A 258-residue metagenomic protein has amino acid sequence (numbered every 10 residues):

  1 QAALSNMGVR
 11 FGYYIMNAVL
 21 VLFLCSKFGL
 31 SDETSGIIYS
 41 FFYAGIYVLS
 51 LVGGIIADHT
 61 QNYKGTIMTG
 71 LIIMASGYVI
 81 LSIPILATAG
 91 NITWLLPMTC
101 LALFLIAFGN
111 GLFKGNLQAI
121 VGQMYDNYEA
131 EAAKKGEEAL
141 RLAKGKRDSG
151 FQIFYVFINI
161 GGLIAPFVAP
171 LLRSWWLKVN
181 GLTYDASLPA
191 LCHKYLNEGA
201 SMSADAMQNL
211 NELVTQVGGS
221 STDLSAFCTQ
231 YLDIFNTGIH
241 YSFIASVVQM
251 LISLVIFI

Functional and structural regions predicted by a protein language model:
M7, G77, N91-N116, I120: Hydrophobic core of transmembrane alpha-helices in multi-pass small-molecule transporters, especially MFS/SLC-type
M16-T34, L171-S174: Short amphipathic helix-loop junctions that connect adjacent transmembrane helices in Major Facilitator Superfamily/SLC
A18, V48-V52, S76, I83 (+1 more regions): A gly/Pro-rich, aromatic-decorated transmembrane alpha-helix motif that marks the paired, flexible gating helices
I37-H59, A75, K114, L163-A165: Central cavity-lining transmembrane alpha-helices of secondary-active solute carriers, predominantly the Major
T66-I67, T99, F151: Primarily marks hydrophobic transmembrane alpha-helices of the MFS/SLC 12-helix fold
T69-W94: C-terminal ends and interior cores of transmembrane alpha-helices in multi-pass membrane transporters/permeases
L112-E138: Intracellular juxtamembrane helix-capping segments at the cytosolic ends of symmetry-related transmembrane helices
D126-E131, E138-L142, D148, A169-I258: Intracellular loop-helix junctions on the cytosolic face of multi-pass helical membrane proteins
